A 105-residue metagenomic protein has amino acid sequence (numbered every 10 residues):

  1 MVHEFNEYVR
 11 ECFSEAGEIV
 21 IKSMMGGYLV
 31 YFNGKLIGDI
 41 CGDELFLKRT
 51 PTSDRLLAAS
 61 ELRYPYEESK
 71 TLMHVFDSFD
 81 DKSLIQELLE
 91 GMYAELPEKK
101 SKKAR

Functional and structural regions predicted by a protein language model:
M1-R105: Charge-dense, helix-prone N-terminal extensions
